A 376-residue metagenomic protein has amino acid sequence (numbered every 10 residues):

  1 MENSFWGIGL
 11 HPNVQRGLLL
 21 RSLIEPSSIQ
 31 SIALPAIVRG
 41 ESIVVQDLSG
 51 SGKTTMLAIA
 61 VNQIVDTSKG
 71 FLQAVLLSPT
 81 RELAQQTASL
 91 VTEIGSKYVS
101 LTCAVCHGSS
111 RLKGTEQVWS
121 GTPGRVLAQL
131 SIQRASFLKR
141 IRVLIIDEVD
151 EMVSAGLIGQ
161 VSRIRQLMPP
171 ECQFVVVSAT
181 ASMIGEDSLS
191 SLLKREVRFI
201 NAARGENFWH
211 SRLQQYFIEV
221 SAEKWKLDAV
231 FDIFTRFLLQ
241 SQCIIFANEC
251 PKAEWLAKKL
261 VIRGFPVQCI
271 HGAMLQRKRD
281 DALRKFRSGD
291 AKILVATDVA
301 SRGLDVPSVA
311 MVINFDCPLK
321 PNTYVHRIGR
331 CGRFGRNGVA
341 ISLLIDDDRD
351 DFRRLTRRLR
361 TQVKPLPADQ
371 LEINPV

Functional and structural regions predicted by a protein language model:
E2-V376: Conserved helicase RecA-like core
